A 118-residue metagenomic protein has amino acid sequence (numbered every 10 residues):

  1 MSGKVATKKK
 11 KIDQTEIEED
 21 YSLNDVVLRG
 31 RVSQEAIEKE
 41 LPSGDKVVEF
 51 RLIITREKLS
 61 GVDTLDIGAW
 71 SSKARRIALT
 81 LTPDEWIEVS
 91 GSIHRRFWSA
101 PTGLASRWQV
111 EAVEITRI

Functional and structural regions predicted by a protein language model:
S2-I118: Single-stranded nucleic acid-binding surfaces, predominantly the OB-fold ssDNA-binding core
